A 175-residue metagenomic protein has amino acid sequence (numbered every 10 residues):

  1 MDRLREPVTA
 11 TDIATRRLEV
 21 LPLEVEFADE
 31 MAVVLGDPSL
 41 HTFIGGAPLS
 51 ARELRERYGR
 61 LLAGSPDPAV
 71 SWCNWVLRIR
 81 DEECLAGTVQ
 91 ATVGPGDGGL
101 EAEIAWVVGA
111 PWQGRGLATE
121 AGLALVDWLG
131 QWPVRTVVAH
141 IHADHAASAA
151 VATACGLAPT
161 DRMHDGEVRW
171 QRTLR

Functional and structural regions predicted by a protein language model:
M1-P111, A124, W128, W132 (+3 more regions): GNAT-family acyltransferases
E83, G116, H145: Conserved G/P- and acidic residue-centered "switch" motifs that form tight phosphate/ATP-binding loops in soluble
T119, L125, D144-T160: Conserved active-site alpha-helix within GNAT-family acetyltransferase domains
